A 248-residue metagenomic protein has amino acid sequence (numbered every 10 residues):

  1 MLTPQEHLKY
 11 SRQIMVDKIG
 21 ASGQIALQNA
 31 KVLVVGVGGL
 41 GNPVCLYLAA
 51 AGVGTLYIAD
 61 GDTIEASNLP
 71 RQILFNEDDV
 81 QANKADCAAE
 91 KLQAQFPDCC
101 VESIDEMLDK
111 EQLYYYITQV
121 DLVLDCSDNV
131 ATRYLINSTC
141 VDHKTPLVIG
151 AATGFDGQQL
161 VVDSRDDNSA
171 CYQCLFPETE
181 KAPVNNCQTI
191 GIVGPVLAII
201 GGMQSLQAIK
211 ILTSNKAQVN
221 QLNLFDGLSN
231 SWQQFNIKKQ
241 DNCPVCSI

Functional and structural regions predicted by a protein language model:
M1-I248: Adenine nucleotide-associated cytosolic modules
